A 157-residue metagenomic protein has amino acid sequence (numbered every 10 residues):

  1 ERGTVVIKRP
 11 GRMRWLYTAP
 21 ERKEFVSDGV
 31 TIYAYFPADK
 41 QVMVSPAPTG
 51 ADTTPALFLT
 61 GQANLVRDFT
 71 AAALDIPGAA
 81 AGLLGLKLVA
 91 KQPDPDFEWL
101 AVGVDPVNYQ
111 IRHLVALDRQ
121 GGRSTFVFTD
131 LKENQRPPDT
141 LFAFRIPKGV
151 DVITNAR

Functional and structural regions predicted by a protein language model:
E1, E21-E24, Q62, D96-E98 (+1 more regions): Glutamate identity and glutamate-enriched acidic tracts
E1-G3, R9-G11, D28-V30, R67 (+2 more regions): A generic structural signal for short beta-strands and their flanking turns/coil linkers
T4-P55, S124: An acidic-aromatic
T4-V5, K23-E24, G61-A63, D75-G78: Short secondary-structure boundary/capping segments
S27, G61, V104: A conserved hydrophobic position in a structured secondary element of the catalytic/binding core that shapes
M43, V66-R157: Gly/Pro-enriched, hydrophobic low-complexity segments that function as extracytoplasmic propeptides/linkers
A51-V66: Short, solvent-exposed helix-to-loop capping segments enriched in aromatics
